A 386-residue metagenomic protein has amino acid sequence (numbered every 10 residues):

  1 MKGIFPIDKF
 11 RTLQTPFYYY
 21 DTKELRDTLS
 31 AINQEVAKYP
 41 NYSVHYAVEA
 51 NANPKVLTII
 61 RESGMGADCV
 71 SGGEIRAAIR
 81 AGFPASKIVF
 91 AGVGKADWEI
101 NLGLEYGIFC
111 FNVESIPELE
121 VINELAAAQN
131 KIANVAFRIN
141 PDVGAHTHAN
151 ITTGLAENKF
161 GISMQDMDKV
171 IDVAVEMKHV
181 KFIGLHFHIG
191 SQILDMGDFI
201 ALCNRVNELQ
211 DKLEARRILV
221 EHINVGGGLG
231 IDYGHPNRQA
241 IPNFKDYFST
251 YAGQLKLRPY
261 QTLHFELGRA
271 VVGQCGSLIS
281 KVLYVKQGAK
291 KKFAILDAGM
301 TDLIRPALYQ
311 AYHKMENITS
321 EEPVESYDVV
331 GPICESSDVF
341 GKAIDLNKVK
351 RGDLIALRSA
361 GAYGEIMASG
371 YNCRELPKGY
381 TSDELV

Functional and structural regions predicted by a protein language model:
M1-A133, D172-K181, D211-I218, D345 (+1 more regions): A charged N-terminal "starter" segment
G3-I4, T250, Y260-V386: Charged (often Lys/Glu-rich) extended helix/loop segments that serve as interaction or gating elements
L25, E49, S71, G103 (+7 more regions): Conserved, mostly hydrophobic/aromatic
H45, N134, H222, T262 (+1 more regions): Hydrophobic "anchor" residues on beta-strands that sit immediately upstream of conserved functional sites
A47-N53, V70-G73, V93-K95, E114-I116 (+9 more regions): Active-site beta-loop-alpha junctions enriched in small/polar residues
L57, R80, I100-E105, I122-L125 (+6 more regions): Short acidic, glycine/serine/threonine-rich loops at helix termini
A67-D68, I88, F111, L185 (+3 more regions): Hydrophobic residues within beta-strands of alpha/beta enzymes
D142-Y284, L346, N372: Active-site loop/helix belt of alpha/beta enzymes
